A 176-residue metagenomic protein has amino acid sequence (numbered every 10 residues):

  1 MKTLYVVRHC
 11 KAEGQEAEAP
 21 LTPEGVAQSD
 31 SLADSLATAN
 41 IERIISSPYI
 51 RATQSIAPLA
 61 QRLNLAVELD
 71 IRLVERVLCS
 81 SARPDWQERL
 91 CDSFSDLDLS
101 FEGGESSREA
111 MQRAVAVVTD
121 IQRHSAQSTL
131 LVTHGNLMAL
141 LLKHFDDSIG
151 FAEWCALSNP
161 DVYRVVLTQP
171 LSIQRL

Functional and structural regions predicted by a protein language model:
K2-V67, D92, D98, E105-R108: Active-site-proximal alpha-helix that buttresses catalytic centers in soluble enzyme cores
L4, S125-N136: Generic beta-sheet signal
T38-N40, I121-Q127: Glycine-rich phosphate-binding loop signature in dinucleotide/nucleotide-binding domains
R62-L63, P84-R89, I149: Short, hinge-like loop/turn segments at secondary-structure boundaries
L65-S81, S158-N159: A short, structured active-site edge motif that brings together acidic residues
W86-L99, L171-L176: A polyampholytic, Gly/Pro-enriched intrinsically disordered region
D96-R123: Internal catalytic-core helix/loop-beta-alpha segment that presents or stabilizes conserved functional determinants
S148-L176: Domain-level recognition of soluble alpha/beta enzyme cores, biased toward histidine phosphatases/phosphomutases
